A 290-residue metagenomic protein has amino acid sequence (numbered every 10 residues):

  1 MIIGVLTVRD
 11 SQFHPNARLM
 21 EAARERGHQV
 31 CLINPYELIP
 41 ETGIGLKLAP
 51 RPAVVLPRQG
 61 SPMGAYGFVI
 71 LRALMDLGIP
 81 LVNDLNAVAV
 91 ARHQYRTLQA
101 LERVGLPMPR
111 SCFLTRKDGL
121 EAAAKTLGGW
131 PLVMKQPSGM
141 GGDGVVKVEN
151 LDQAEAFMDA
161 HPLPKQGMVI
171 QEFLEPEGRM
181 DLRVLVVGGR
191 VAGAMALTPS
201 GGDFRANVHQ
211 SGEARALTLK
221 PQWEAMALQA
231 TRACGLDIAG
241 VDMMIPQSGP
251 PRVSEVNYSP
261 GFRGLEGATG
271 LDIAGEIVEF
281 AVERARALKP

Functional and structural regions predicted by a protein language model:
M1, P109, D143, M180-L182 (+3 more regions): Change "...and in nucleic-acid phosphodiester-cleaving endonucleases..." to "...and in nucleic-acid processing enzymes
M1-V82, N86-A87: ATP-binding N-terminal substructure of ATP-dependent carboxylate-amine bond-forming enzymes
I2-L6, R18-M20, A49-P50, L74-G78 (+2 more regions): Active-site nucleotide/adenylate-binding loops and adjacent lid/helix of ATP-dependent enzymes
Q29, P80, P107, R190 (+1 more regions): Residue-level detector of anion-binding/catalytic polar loops
L132, V169, A192-G193, A239 (+1 more regions): Protein kinase-like catalytic core scaffold
D143-C234: Phosphate-binding site of ATP-dependent enzymes
Q171-E172, L236-S248: A short glycine-rich, hydrophobically flanked beta-strand micro-motif that places a catalytic Asp/Glu for divalent metal
I245-P290: C-terminal active-site "lid" helix and adjoining low-complexity regulatory extension at the edge of ATP-using catalytic
